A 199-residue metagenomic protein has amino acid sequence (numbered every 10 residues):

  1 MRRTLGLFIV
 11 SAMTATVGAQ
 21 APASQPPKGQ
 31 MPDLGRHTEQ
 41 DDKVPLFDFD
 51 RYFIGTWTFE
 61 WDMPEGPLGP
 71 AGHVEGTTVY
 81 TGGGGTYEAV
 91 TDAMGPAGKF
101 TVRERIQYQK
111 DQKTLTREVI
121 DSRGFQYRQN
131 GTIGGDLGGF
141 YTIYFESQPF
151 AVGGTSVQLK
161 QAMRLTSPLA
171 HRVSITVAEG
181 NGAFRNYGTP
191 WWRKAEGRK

Functional and structural regions predicted by a protein language model:
M1-T4: Positively charged n-region of N-terminal signal peptides that target proteins for export
G6-T16: Bacterial N-terminal signal peptides
V17-A23: Boundary at the C-terminal end of the N-terminal hydrophobic targeting segment
A23-M31, A170-R172, T176-K199: Edge beta-strand at a domain terminus
D41-T58: N-terminal helix-cap/turn-to-beta initiation motif at the start of protein domains
I54-T58, G84-V90, Q112-R117, G138-F145 (+1 more regions): Short, hydrophobic/aromatic-rich segments at coil-to-beta transitions
E75-T81, A93, V102-Q107, R128-G135 (+4 more regions): Hydrophobic/aromatic beta-strand elements that line small-molecule binding cavities or substrate pockets in beta-rich
G95-Q129: Helix-adjacent hinge/juxtasegments
